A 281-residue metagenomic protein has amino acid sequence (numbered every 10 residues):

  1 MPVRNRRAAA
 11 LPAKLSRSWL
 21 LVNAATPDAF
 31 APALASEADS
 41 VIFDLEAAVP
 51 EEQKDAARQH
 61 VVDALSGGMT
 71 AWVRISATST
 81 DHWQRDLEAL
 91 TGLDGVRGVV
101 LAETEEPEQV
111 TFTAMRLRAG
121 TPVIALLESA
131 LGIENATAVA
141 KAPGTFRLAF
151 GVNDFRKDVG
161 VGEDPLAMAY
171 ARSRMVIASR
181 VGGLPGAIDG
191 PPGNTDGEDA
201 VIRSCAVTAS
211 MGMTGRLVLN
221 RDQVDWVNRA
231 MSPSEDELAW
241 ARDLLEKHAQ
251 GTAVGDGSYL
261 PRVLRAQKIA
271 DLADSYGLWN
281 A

Functional and structural regions predicted by a protein language model:
M1-A281: Expand to "…catalyze enediolate/carbanion chemistry for C-C bond making/breaking, isomerization, decarboxylation
